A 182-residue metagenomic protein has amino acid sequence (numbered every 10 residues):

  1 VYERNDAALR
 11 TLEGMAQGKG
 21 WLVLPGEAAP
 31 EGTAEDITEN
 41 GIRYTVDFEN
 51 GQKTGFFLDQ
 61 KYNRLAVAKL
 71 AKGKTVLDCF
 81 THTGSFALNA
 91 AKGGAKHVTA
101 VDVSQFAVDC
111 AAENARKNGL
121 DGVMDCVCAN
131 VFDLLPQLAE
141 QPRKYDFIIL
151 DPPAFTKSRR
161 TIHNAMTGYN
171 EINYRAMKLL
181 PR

Functional and structural regions predicted by a protein language model:
V1-F56: Non-catalytic substrate-recognition/targeting regions of SAM-dependent transferases
L58-K74: Conserved alpha-helix/loop element of class I SAM-dependent methyltransferases that forms part of the SAM/SAH-binding
V67, A90, A176: Class I S-adenosylmethionine-dependent transferase superfamily signal
G73-H82: Conserved class I S-adenosyl-L-methionine
T83-K96: Conserved SAM-binding loop of SAM-dependent methyltransferases across substrates and taxa, primarily the Class I
H97-D102: Conserved SAM-binding motif I beta-strand of class I
F106-I149: S-adenosyl-L-methionine
V131-R182: S-adenosylmethionine
